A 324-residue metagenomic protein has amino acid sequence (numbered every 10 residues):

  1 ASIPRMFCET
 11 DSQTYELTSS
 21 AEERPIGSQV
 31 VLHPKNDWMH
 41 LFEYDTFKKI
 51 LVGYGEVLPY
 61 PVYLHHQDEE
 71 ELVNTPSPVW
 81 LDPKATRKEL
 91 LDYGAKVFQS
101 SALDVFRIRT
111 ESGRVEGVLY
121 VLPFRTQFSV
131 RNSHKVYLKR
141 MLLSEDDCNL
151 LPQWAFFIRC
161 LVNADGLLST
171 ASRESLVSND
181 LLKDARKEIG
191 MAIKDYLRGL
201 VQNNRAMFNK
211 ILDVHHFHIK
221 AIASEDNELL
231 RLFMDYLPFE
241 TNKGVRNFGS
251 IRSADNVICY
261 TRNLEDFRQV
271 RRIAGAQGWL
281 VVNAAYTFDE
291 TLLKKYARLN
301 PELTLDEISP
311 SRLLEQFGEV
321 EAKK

Functional and structural regions predicted by a protein language model:
A1-K324: Conserved GHKL (Bergerat-fold) ATPase module
